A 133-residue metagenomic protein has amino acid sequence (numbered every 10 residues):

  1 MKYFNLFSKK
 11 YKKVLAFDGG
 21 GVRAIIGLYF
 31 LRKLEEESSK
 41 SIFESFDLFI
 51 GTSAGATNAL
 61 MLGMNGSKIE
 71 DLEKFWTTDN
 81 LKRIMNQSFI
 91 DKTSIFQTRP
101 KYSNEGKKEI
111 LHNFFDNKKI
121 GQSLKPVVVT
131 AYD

Functional and structural regions predicted by a protein language model:
Y3, F7-A16, G21-H112: Patatin-like phospholipase
F7, I120-Q122: Solvent-exposed alpha-helices and their adjacent loops that cap or buttress functional pockets in soluble metabolic
F115-N117: Conserved N-terminal structural segment that caps and organizes enzyme catalytic cores in eukaryotes
Q122-D133: Active-site gating loop/helix substructures
